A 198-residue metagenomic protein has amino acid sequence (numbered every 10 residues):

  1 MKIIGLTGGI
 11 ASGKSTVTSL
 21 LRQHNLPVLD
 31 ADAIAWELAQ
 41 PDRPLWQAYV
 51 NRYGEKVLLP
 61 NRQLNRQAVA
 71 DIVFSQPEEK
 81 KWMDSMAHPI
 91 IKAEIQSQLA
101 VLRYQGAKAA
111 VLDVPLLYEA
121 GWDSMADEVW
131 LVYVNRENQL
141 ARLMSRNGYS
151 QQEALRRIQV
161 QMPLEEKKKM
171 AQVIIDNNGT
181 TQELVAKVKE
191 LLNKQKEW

Functional and structural regions predicted by a protein language model:
M1-L64, N193-W198: Glycine-rich phosphate-binding loop of ATP-dependent small-molecule kinases
G13, D32, M83, V111 (+3 more regions): Residue-level signal for inorganic ion chemistry
H24, W46-V50, R136-A141, Q151 (+1 more regions): An amphipathic alpha-helix signature
A33-A107: ATP-dependent small-molecule kinase phosphotransfer cores that center on conserved nucleotide phosphate-binding segments
A33-W36, N135-E137, R156-Q159, T181: Short, acidic/turn-prone active-site loops that include or flank metal/cofactor- and phosphate-binding residues
Q96-Y104, K108-S145: ATP-dependent NMP and nucleoside kinases share a basic, alpha-helical "lid"
S124-M125, S145, Y149-K194, W198: Small-molecule kinase domains that catalyze NTP-dependent phosphoryl transfer to phosphate-bearing small molecules
